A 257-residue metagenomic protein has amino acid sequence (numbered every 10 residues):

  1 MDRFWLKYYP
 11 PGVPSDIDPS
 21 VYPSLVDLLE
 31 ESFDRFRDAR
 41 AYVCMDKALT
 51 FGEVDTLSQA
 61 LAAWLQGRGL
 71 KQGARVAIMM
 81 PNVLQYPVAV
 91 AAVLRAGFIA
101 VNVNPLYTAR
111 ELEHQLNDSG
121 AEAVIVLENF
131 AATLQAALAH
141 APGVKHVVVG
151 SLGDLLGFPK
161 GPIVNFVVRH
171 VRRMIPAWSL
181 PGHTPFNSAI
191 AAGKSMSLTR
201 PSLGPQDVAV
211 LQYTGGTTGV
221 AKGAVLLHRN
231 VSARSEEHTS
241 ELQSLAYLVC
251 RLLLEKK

Functional and structural regions predicted by a protein language model:
F4-K7, D27-T50, S197-T199: AMP-dependent adenylate-forming
D18-V21, D38-V83, P87-A91, T108-E113 (+1 more regions): Conserved AMP-binding/adenylate-forming core of the ANL superfamily
L29-E30, A62, Q66, L84-V103 (+3 more regions): Hydrophobic alpha-helical segments in the ANL/AMP-binding
T50-G52, A209-A233: Conserved AMP-binding A3 loop
D55-A60, A191-M196, P205, A224-S240 (+1 more regions): Conserved structural elements of the adenylate-forming
G67-R68, R95-A191: Structural core segment of the AMP-binding/adenylate-forming
M174-Y213, V220, S240: Conserved pre-ATP/AMP-binding loop-to-beta segment of ANL
E241-K257: Positively charged, low-complexity/disordered segments
